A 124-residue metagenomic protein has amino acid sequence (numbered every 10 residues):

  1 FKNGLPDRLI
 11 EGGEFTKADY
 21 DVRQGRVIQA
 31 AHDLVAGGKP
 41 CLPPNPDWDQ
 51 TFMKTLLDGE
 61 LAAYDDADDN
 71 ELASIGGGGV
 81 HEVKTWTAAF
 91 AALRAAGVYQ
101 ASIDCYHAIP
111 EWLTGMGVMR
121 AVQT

Functional and structural regions predicted by a protein language model:
K2-T124: Flexible, D/E/H-enriched segments
